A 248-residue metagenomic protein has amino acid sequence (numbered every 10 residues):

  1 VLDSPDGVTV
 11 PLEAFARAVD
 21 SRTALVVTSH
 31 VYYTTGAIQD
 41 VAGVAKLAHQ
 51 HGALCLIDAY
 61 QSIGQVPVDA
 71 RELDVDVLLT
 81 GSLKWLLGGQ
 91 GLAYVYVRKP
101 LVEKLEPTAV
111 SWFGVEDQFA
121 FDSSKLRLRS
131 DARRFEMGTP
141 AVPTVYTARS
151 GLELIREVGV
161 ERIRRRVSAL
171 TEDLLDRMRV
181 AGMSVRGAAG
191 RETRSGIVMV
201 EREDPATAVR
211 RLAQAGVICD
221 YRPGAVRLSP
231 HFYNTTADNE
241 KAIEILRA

Functional and structural regions predicted by a protein language model:
V1-A248: Pyridoxal 5′-phosphate
